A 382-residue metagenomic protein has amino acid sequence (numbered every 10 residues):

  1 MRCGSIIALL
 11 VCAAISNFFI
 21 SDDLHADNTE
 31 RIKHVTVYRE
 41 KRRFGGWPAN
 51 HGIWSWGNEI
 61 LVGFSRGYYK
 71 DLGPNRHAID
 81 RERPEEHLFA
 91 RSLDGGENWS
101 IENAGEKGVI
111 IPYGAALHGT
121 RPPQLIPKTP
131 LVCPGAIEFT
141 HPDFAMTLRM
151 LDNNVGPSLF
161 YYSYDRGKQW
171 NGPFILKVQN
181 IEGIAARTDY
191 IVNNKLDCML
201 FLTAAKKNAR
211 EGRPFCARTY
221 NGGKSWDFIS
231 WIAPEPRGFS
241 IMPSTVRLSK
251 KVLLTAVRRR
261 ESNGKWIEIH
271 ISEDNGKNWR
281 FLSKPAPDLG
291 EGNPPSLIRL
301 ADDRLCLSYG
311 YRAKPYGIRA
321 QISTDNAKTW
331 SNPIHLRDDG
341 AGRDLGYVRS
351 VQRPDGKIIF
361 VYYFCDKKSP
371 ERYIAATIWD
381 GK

Functional and structural regions predicted by a protein language model:
M1-S5: Positively charged n-region of N-terminal signal peptides that target proteins for export
A8-N17: Bacterial N-terminal signal peptides
D22-K382: Asp-box/BNR beta-propeller blade signature and adjacent active/binding-site loops in extracellular glycan-interacting
